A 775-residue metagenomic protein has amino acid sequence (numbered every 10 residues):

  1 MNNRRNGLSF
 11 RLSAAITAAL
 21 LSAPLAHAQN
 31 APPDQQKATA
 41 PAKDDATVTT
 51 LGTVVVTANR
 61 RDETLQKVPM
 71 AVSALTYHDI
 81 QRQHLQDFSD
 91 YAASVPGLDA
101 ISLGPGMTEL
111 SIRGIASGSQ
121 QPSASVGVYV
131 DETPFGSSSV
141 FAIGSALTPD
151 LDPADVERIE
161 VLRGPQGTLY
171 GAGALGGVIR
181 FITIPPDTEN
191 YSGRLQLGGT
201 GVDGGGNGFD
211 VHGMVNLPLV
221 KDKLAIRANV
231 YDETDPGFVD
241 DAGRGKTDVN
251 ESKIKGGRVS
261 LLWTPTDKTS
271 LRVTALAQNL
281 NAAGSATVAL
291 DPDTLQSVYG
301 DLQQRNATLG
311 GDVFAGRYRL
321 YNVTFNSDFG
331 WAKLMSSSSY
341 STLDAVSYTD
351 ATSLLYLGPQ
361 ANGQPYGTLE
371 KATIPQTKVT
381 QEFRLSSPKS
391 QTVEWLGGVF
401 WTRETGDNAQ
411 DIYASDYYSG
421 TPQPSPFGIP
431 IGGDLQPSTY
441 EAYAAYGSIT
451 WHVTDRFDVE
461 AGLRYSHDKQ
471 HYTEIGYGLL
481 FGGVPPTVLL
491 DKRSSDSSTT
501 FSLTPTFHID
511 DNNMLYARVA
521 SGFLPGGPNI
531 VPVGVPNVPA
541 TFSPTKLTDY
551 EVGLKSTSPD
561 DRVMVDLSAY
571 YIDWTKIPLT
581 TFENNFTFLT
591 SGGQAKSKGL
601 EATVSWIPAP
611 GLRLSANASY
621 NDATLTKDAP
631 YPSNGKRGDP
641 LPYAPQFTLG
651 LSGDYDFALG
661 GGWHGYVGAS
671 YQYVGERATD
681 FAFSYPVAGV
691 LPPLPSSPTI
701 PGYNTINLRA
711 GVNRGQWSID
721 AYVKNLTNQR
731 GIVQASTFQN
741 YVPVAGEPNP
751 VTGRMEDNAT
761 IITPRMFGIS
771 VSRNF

Functional and structural regions predicted by a protein language model:
M1-S94, N216, D267, V712: N-terminal Sec signal peptide and the immediately downstream disordered periplasmic leader that contains the TonB box
A31, Q672-S684, G711-F775: C-terminal beta-signal and adjacent terminal beta-strands/loops of Gram-negative outer-membrane beta-barrel proteins
T57, S89-P134, E157: Extracytoplasmic beta-strand/coil segments of soluble accessory domains associated with Gram-negative outer-membrane
F88-S89, L110-S111, V126-D131, A146-P149 (+2 more regions): N-terminal periplasmic accessory domains that precede and gate Gram-negative outer-membrane beta-barrel machines
D131-R163, G213: Short acidic/polar hinge/loop motifs at secondary-structure boundaries that mediate gating or recognition
S192, D203-S285, R317, G330 (+6 more regions): Transmembrane beta-barrel wall of Gram-negative outer-membrane proteins
H212, N322-A351, H508, M514-L524 (+4 more regions): Membrane-embedded beta-barrel scaffold of Gram-negative outer-membrane proteins
L396, V459, Y571-D573, S591-A682 (+1 more regions): Gram-negative outer-membrane beta-barrel transporters
